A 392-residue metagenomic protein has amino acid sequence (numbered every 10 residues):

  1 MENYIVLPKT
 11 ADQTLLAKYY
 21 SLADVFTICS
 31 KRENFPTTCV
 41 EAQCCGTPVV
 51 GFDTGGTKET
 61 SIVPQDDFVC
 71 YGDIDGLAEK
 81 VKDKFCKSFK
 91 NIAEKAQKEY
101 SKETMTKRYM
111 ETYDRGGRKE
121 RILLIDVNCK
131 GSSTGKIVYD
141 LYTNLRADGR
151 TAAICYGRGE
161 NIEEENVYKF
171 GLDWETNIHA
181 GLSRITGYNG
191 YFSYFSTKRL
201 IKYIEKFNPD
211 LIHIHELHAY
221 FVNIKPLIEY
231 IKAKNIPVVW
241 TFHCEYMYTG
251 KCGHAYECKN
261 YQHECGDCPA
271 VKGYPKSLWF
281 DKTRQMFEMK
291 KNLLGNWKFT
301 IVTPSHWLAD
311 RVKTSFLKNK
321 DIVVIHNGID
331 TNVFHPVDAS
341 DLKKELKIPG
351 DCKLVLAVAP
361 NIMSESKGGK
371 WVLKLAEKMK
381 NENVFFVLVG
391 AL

Functional and structural regions predicted by a protein language model:
M1-T10, N383-L392: Nucleotide-activated donor-binding/catalytic signature segment of Leloir-type glycosyltransferases, i.e., the conserved
K18-A23: Short alpha-helical donor nucleotide-sugar binding micro-motif in glycosyltransferases
K31: Aromatic "clamp/platform" in nucleotide-sugar-dependent glycosyltransferases that forms part of the donor/acceptor
P48-G51: Short hydrophobic beta-strand element within catalytic cores of glycosyltransferases and related nucleotide-activated
V63-I74, K82-C86: Conserved acidic donor-binding segment of nucleotide-sugar-dependent glycosyltransferases
C86-G117: A charged, aromatic-enriched C-terminal amphipathic alpha-helix characteristic of glycosyltransferases across folds
H335-I348: A short helix/loop element that forms part of the nucleotide-sugar donor recognition site in Leloir-type
I348-K367, L373-A376: Conserved donor-binding/catalytic core segment of Leloir-type glycosyltransferases
